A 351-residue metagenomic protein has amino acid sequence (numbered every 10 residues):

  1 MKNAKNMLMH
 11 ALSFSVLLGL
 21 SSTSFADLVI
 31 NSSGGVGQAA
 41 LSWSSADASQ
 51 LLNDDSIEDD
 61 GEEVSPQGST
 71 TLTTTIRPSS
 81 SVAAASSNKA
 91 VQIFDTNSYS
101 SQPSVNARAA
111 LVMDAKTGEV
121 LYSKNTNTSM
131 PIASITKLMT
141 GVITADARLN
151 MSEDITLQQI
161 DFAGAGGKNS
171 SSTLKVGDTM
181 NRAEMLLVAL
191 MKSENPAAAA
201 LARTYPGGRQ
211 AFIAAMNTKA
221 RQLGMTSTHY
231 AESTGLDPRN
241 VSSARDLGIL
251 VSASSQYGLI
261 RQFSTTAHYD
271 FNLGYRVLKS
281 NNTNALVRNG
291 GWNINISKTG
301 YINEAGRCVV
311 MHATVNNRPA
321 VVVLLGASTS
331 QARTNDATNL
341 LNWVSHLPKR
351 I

Functional and structural regions predicted by a protein language model:
K2-A11: Bacterial N-terminal signal peptides that target proteins for export
L12-L17: Hydrophobic helical h-region of N-terminal Sec-dependent signal peptides in bacterial secretory/periplasmic proteins
S21-S24: N-terminal signal peptide c-region/cleavage motif recognized by signal peptidases
L28-S32, W43-R245, S252-G258, V315: Active-site-adjacent loops and short helices of periplasmic peptidoglycan-processing enzymes
A40: Acyl-group handoff/entry surfaces in thioester-processing enzymes
M225-H229, G235-I351: Domain-terminus/edge residues, biased toward the C-terminal soluble/receptor-binding domains of extracytoplasmic
